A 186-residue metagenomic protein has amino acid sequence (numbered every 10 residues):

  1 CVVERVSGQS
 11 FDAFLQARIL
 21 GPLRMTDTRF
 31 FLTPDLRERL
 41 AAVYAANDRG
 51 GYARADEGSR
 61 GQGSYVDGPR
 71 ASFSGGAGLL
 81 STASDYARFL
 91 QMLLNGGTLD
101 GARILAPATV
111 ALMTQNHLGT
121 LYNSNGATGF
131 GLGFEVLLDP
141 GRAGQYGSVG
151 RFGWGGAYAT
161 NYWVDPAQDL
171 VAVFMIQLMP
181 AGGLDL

Functional and structural regions predicted by a protein language model:
C1-V149: Short, surface-exposed loop or secondary-structure junction motifs that flank catalytic or metal-binding residues
F89, A172, L184: Active-site-proximal flexible loops/turns
E135-V136, W163-D165: Short, well-ordered beta-strand micro-motif
G153: Short, structured beta-strand/loop micro-motifs enriched in basic residues and often containing a Trp
G156-Y158: Short, small/polar residue-rich loop motifs at catalytic or cofactor-binding pockets
Y162-W163, D169-L178: Short, well-ordered beta-strand elements
M179-L186: Generic C-terminus detector
